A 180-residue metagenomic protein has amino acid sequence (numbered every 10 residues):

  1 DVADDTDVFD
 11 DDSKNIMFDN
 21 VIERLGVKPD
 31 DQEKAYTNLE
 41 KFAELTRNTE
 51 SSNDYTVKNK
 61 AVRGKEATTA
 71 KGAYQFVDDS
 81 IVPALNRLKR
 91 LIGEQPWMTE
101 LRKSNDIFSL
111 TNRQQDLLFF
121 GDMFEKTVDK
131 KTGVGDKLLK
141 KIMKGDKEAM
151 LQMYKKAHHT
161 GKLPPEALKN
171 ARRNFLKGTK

Functional and structural regions predicted by a protein language model:
V8-N105, L117-D129, K144, E148-K180: Cell-wall polysaccharide-cleaving catalytic domain and substrate-binding groove, primarily in peptidoglycan/chitin
F108: Acidic, metal-coordinating catalytic cores used for nucleic-acid/nucleotide bond scission and strand-transfer chemistry
T111, Q115: Hydrophobic (often cysteine-bearing) scaffold residues that line and stabilize catalytic clefts of nucleotide/cofactor
T127-L139: Surface-exposed helix-capping loop/turn segments at secondary-structure junctions
